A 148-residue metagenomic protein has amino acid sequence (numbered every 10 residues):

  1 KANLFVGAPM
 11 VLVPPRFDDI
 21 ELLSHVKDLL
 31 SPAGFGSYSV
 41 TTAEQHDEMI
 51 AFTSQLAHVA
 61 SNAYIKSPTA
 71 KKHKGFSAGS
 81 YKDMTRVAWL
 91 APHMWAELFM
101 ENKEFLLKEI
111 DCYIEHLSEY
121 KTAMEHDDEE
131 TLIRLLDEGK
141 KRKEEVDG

Functional and structural regions predicted by a protein language model:
K1-S37: Rossmann-fold dinucleotide-binding core
P14, D18, P68, M124-D128: Short coil/turn residues that cap or connect secondary-structure elements
I20-A33, Q45-T69, G75-P92, D111 (+1 more regions): Active-site-proximal catalytic alpha-helix in oxidoreductases
V40-E44: Short loop/edge segments at beta-strand edges and connector loops that shape dinucleotide/nucleotide cofactor-binding
K72-G139: Interdomain hinge/lid region at the active-site interface of Rossmann-like NAD(P)-dependent oxidoreductases
K141-G148: Short, charge-rich amphipathic alpha-helical segments embedded in non-transmembrane helical bundles/solenoids
